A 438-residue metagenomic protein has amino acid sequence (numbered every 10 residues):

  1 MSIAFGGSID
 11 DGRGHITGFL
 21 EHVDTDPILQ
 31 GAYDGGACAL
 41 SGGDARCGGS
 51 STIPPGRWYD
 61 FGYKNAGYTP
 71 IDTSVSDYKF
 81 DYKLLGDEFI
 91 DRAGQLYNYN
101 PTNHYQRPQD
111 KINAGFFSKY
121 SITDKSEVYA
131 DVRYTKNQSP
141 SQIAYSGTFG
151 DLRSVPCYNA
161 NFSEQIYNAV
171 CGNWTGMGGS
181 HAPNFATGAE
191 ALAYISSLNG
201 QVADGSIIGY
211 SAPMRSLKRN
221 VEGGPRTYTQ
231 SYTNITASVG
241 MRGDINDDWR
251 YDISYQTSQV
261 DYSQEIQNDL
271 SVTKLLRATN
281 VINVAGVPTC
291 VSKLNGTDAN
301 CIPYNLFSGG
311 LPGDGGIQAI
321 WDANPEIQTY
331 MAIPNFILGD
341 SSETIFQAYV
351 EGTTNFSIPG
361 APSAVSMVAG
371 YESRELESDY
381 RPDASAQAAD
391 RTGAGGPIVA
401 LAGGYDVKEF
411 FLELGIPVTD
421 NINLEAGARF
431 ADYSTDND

Functional and structural regions predicted by a protein language model:
M1, N423-Y433: Transmembrane beta-strand segments that form the barrel wall of outer-membrane beta-barrel proteins
M1-D24, N113-S121, Y129-R133, G240 (+1 more regions): Predominantly transmembrane beta-strands of Gram-negative outer membrane beta-barrel pores used for transport
M1-I3, S8-R13, G43-A45, F61-N65 (+2 more regions): Polar, low-hydrophobicity, Gly/Ser/Thr/Asn/Asp-enriched low-complexity stretches outside signal peptides
M1-W58, Y97: Membrane-proximal, glycine/serine-rich, low-complexity loop/turn segments characteristic of large bacterial
G6-G7, L20, V407, E425-G427: Membrane-embedded alpha-helical bundles of multi-pass transporters/translocases, especially carrier/permease families
G7-I9, S118-Y120, V239, G243 (+5 more regions): Residue-level signature of outer-membrane beta-barrel architecture
D26-I28, A32-S41, I53, T73-Q109 (+2 more regions): Surface-exposed, low-complexity loop segments enriched in small/polar and acidic residues
G404, A431-D438: Solvent-exposed loop/turn segments connecting transmembrane beta-strands in outer-membrane beta-barrel proteins
